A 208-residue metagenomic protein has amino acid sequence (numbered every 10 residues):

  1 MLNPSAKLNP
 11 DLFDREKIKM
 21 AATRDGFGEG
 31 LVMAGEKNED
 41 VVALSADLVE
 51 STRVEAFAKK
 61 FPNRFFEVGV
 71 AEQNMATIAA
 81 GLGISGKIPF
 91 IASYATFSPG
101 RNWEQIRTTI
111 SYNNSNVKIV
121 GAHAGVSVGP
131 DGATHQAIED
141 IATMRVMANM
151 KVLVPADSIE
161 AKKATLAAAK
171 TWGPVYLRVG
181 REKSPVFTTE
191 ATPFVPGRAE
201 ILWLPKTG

Functional and structural regions predicted by a protein language model:
M1-R178, K183-S184, T189-R198: Thiamine diphosphate
A199-G208: Short, intrinsically disordered, charge-balanced linker/junction segments flanking boundaries in proteins
